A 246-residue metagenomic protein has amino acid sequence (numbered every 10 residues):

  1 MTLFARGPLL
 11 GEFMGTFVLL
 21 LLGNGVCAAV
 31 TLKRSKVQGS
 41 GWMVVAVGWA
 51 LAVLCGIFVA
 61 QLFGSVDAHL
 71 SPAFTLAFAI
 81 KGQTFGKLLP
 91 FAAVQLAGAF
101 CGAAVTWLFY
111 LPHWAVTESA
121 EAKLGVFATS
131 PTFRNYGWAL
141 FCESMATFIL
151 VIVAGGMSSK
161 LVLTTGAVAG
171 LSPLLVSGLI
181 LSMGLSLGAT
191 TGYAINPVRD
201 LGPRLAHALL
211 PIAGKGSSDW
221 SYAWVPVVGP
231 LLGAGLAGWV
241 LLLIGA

Functional and structural regions predicted by a protein language model:
M1-A246: Membrane-interface helix-loop junctions and terminal tails of multi-pass membrane proteins
